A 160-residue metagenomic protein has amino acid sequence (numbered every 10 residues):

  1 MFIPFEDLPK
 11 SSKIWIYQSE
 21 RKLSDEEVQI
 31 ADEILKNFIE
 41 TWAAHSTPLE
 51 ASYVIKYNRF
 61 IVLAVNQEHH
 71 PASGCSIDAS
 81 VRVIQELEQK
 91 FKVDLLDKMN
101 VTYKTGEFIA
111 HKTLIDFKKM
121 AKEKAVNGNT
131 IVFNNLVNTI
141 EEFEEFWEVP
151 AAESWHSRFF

Functional and structural regions predicted by a protein language model:
M1-E6, Q89-K90: Intrinsically disordered, low-complexity boundary segments flanking structured domains
I3, K10-K56: Long, hydrophobic N-terminal alpha-helical segment
I14, F60, K98: Broad gene-expression machinery/nucleic-acid interaction feature
I16-Q18, I61-E68: Short glycine-rich or small-residue beta-strand-to-loop segments that form or flank ligand, phosphate, metal/Fe-S
K22, H69-P71, K104: Short histidine/acidic/glycine/proline-rich micro-motifs that form metal- and phosphate-coordinating active-site loops
H45-S52, D94-Y103: Short glycine-rich, low-complexity/disordered patches
N66-L95: Helix-adjacent hinge/juxtasegments
L96-F160: Terminal interaction module
